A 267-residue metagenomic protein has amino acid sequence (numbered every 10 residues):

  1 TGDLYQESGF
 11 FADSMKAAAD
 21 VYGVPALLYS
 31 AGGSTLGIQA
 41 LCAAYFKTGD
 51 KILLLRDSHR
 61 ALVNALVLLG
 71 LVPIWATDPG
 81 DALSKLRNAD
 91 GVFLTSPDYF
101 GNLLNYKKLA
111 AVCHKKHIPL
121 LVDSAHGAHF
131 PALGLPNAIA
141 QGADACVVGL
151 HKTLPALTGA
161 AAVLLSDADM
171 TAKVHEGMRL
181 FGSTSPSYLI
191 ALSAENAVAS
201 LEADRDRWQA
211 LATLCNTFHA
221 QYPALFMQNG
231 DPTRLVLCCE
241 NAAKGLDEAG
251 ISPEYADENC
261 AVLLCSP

Functional and structural regions predicted by a protein language model:
T1-A12: A glycine-/small-polar-enriched, mobile loop at the entrance of the PLP active site in fold-type I
G2-D3, E202, C265: Charged, low-complexity surface segments at secondary-structure and domain boundaries
Q6, V21-L27, G32-F226: Conserved PLP-enzyme active-site core in the AAT-like
D13-D20: PLP-dependent amino-acid enzyme catalytic core
A220-P267: Conserved C-terminal alpha-helix-loop-beta "cap" of PLP-dependent enzymes that closes/shapes the active-site mouth
